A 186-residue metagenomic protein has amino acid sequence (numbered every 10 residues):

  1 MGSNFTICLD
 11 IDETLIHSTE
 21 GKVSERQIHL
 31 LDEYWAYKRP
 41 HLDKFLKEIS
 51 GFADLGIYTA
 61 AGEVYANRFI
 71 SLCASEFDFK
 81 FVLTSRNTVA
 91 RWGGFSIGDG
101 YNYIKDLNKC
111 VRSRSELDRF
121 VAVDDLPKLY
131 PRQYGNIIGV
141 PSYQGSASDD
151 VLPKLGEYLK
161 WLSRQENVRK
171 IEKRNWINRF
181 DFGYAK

Functional and structural regions predicted by a protein language model:
M1-S3, H41-K44, G56, I104-C110 (+1 more regions): Eukaryotic intrinsically disordered and solvent-exposed regulatory patches
G2-N4, F52, L117-R119: A general structural motif
S3-E20: Asp-based phosphoryl-transfer active-site loop
L9, L31-L42, L55, T59 (+3 more regions): Amphipathic alpha-helical protein-protein interaction segments
I16-R39: Metal-dependent phosphoesterase signature
S18, A60, D125: Cofactor-binding loop segments of dinucleotide-utilizing enzymes, especially the Rossmann-like FAD- and NAD(P)+-binding
F45-I70, T84-T88: Substrate-recognition element of Asp-dependent hydrolases with the DxDx(T/V) motif
Y65-K186: C-terminal cap/substrate-recognition subdomain and adjoining C-terminal extension of metal-dependent phosphatase-like
